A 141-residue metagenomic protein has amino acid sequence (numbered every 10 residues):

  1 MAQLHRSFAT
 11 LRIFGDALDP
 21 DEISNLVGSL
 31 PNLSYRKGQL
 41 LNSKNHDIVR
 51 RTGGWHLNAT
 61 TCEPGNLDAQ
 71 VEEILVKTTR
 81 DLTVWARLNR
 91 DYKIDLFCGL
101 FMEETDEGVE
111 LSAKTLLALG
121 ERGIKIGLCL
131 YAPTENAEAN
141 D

Functional and structural regions predicted by a protein language model:
M1-V109, A113-D141: Acidic (Asp/Glu-rich) sequence patches and key acidic residues that form negatively charged surfaces used
